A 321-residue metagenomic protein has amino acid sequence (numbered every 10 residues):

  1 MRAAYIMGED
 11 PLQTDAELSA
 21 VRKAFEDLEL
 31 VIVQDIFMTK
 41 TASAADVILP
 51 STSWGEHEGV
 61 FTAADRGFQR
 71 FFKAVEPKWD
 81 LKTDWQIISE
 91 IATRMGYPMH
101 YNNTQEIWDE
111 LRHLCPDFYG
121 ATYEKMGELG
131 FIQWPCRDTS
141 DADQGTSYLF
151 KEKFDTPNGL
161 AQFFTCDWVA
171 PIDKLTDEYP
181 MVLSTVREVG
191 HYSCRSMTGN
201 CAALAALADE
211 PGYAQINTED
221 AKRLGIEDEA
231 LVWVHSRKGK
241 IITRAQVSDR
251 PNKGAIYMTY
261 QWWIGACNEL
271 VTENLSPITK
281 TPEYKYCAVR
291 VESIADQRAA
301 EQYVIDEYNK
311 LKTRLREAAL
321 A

Functional and structural regions predicted by a protein language model:
M1-Y5, A64-K73, E90: Short acidic (Asp/Glu) and glycine-rich catalytic loops that position anionic groups and cofactors
Y5-E26: Glycine-rich, anion-gripping cofactor-binding loops and their flanking helix/strand elements in enzyme active sites
M7, P11-T14, W54, F61 (+3 more regions): Hydrophobic alpha-helical scaffolding
A20, D27-L30, D35-T39, K73-T93 (+1 more regions): Phosphate/diphosphate-binding loops
F37-F72, W262: Flexible glycine/proline-rich, aromatic-decorated loop/lid segments
K78-D80, D84-I132, G199-Q215, E219-A321: Long, contiguous, secondary-structure-rich segments that constitute the structural scaffold of globular domains
W108-A203: Long, low-complexity segments enriched in small/aliphatic residues
